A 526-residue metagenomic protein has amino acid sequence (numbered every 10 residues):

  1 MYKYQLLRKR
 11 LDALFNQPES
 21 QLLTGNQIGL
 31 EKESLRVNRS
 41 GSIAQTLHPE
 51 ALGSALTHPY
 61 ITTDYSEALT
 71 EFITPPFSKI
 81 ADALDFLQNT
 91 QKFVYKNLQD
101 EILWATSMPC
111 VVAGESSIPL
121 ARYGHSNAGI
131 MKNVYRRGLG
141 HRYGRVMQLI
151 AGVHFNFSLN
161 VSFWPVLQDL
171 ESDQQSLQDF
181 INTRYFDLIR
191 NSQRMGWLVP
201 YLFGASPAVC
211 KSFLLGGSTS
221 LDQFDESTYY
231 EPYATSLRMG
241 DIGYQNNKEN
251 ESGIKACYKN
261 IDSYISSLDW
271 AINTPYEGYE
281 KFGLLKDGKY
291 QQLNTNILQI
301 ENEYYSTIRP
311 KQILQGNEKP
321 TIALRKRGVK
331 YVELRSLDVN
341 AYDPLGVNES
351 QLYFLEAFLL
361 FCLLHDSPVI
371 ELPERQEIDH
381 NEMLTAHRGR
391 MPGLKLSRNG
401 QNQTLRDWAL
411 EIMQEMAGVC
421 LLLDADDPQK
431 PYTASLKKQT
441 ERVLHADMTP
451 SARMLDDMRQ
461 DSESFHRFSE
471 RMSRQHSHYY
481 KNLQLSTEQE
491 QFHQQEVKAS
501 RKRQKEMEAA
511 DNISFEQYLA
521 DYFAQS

Functional and structural regions predicted by a protein language model:
M1-G140, M147-V153, F180-R190, R194: Terminal catalytic/cofactor-binding subdomain
N16-Q17, G124-R145, L149, S158-A323 (+3 more regions): Loop-rich catalytic cores of soluble enzymes, especially ATP-dependent carboxylate-amine ligases and other
E33, M147-N160, Y331-D338: Histidine-centered divalent-metal-coordination microenvironment in nucleic-acid enzymes
R36-N38, T74-P76, S107-P109, F157-F163 (+3 more regions): Short, flexible loop/turn elements at secondary-structure junctions
Q45-H48, L84, S117, L167-Q168 (+3 more regions): Short conserved micro-motifs at the rims of enzyme active sites and ligand-binding pockets
P109-V111, C210-K211, R375-T385, Y432-R442: A glycine-rich phosphate-binding loop feature that marks nucleotide/adenosyl-phosphate handling sites
R325-K326, V332-D424: Substrate-recognition/cap regions that form aromatic- and gly/pro-loop-enriched pockets for small-molecule ligands
A425-S526: Extended, compositionally biased alpha-helical segments that mediate assembly or anchoring
